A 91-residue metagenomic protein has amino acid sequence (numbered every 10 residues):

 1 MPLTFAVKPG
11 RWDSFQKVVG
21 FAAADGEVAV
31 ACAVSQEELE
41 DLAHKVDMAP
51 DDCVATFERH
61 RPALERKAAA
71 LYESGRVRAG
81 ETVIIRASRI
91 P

Functional and structural regions predicted by a protein language model:
M1, E37-E40, P62: Intrinsic-disorder/low-complexity peptide segments enriched for small residues
M1-A23, V28: Short, charged/polar N-terminal "headpieces" of proteins
P2-T4, V34, A49: Short acidic/polar alpha-helix capping motifs at helix-coil junctions
A6, G10, K17, H44-D47 (+1 more regions): Short capping/connector residues at structural and topological boundaries
V18-K45: A short, structured beta-strand/loop element
K45-P91: Acidic, low-complexity intrinsically disordered segments
